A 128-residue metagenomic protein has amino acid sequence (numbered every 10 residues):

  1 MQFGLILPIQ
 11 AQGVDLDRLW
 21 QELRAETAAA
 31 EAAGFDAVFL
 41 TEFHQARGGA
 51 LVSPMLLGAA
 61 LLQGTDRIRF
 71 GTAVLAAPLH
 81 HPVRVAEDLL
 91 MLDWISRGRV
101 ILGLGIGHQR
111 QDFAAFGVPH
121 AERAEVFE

Functional and structural regions predicted by a protein language model:
M1-T65, R69: N-terminal beta1-alpha1-beta2 module of alpha/beta enzyme domains
Q2-R18, L79-E128: Flexible, glycine-rich active-site loops centered on histidine and acidic residues that chelate a metal or position
T41, A73, G103-G105: Structural motif
G64, R69, A73, G107-R110 (+1 more regions): A generic, residue-level signal for flexible/boundary positions that often mark functional hotspots
T72-H80: Active-site nucleophile and cofactor-binding loops and adjacent substrate-binding regions of central metabolic enzymes
